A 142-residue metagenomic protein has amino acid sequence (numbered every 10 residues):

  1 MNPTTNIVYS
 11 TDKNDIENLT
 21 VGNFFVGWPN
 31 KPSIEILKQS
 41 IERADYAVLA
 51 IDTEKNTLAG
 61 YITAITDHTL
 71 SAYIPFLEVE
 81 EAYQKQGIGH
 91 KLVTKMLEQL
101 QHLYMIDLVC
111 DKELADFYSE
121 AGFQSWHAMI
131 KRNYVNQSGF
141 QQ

Functional and structural regions predicted by a protein language model:
M1-I36, D52, M129-R132, G139-Q142: Short amphipathic alpha-helix that is part of the acyltransferase structural core
K13, P75, V109-C110: Small/polar loops that bind or transfer phosphate-bearing groups
I16, T69, E113-D116: Short alpha-helical
F25, M96-Q101: Alpha-helix C-terminal capping segments
I36-E54, A59-E78: A conserved beta-strand-loop-helix scaffold within acyl/acetyltransferase catalytic domains
L58, H102-N136: Conserved active-site alpha-helix within GNAT-family acetyltransferase domains
V79, K85-E98: Conserved acetyl-CoA-binding loop-helix of GNAT-fold acetyltransferases
